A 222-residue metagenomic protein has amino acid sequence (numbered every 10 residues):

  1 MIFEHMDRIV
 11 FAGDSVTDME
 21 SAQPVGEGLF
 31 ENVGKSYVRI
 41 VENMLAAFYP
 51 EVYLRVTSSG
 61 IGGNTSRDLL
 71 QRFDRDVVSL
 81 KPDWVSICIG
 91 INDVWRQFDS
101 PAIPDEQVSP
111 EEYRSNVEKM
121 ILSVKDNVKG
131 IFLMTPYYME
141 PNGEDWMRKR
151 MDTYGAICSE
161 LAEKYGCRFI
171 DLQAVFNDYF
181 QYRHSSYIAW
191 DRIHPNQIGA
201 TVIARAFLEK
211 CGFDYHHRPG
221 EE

Functional and structural regions predicted by a protein language model:
I2-H5, S36, I40-R55, N64-E222: Alpha-helical cap/lid subdomain in secreted, periplasmic, or secretory-pathway luminal O-acyl-processing enzymes
I2-N32: Short glycine-rich His-centered loop
V16-T17, I61-S66: Short active-site-proximal "capping" loops at secondary-structure junctions
N32, G60-I61: Conserved active-site regions of diverse hydrolases
